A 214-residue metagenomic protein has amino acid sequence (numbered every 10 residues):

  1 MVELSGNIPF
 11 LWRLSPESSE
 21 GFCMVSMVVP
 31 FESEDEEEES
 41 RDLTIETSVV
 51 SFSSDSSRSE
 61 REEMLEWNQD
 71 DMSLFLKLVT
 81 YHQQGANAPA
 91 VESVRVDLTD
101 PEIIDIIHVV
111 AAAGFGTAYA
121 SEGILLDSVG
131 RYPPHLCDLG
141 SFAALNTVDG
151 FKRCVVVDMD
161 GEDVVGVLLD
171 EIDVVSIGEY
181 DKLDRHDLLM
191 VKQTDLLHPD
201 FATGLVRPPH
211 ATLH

Functional and structural regions predicted by a protein language model:
M1-F151, E171-R185, T194-H214: Mixed-charge, low-complexity intrinsically disordered regions
G150-V167: Short beta-strand-centered aromatic/proline hotspots
V191: Internal alpha/beta domain cores that form substrate/cofactor-binding pockets in large enzymes and binding proteins
